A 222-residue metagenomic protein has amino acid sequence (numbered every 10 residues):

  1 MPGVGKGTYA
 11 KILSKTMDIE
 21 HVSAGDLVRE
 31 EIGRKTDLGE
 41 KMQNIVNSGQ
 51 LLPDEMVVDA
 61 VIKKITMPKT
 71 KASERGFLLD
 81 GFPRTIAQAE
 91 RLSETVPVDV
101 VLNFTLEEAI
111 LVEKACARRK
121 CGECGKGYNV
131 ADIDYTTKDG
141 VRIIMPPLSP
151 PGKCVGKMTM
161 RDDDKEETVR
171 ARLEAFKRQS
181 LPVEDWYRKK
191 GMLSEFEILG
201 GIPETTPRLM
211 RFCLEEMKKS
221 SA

Functional and structural regions predicted by a protein language model:
M1-A222: Glycine-rich phosphate-binding loop of ATP-dependent small-molecule kinases
